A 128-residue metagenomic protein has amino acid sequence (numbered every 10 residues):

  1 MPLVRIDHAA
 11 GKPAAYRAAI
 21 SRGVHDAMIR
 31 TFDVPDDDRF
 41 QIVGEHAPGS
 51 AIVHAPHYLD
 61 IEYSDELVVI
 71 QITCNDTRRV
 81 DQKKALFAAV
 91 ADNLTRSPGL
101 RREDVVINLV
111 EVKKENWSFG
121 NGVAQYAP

Functional and structural regions predicted by a protein language model:
M1-P128: Interaction-mediating elements
